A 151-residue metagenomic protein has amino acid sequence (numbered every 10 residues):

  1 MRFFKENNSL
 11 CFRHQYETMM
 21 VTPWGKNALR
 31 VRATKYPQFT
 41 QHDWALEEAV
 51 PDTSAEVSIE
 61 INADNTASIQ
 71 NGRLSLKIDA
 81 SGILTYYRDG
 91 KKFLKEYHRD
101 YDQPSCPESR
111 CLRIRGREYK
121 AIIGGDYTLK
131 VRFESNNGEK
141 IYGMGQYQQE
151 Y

Functional and structural regions predicted by a protein language model:
M1-Y151: N-terminal accessory segment at the very beginning of proteins
